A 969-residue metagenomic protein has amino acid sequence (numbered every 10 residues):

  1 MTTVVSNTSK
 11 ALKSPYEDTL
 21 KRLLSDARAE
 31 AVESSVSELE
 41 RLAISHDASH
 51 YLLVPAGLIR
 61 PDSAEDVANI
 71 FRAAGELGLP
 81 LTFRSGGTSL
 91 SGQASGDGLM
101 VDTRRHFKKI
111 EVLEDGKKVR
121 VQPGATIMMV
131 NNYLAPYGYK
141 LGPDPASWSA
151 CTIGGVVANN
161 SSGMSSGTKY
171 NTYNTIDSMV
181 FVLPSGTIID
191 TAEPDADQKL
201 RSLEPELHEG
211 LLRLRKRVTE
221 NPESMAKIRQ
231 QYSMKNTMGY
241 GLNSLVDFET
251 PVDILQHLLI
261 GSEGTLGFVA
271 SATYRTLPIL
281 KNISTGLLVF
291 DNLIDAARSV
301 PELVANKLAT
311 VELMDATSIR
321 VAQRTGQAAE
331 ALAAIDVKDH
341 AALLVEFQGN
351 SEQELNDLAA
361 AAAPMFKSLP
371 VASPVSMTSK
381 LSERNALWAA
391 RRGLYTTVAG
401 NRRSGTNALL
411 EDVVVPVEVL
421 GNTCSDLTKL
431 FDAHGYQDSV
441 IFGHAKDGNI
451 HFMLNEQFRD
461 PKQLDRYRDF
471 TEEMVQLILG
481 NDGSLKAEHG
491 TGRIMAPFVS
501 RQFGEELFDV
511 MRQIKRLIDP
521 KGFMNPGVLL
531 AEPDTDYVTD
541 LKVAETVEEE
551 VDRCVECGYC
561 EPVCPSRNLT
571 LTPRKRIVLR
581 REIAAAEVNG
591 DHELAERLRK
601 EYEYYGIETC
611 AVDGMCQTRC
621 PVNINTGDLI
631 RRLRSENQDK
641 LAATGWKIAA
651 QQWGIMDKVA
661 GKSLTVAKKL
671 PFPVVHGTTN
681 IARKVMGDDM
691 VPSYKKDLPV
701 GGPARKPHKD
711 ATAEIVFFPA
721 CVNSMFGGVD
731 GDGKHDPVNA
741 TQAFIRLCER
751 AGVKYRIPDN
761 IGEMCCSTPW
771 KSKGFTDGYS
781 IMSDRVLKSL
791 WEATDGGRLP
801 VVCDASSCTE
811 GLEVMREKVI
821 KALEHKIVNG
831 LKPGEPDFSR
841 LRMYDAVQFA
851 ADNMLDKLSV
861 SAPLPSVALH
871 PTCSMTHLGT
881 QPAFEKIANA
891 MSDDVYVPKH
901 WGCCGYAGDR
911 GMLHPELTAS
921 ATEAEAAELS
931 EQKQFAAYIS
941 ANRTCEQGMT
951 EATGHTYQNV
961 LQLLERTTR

Functional and structural regions predicted by a protein language model:
M1-R72, T88-K117, A146, T265 (+4 more regions): N-terminal flexible segment immediately upstream of the FAD-binding catalytic core in FAD-dependent oxidoreductases
S49-L81, T103-P145, S161-R213, P278-D291 (+1 more regions): N-terminal glycine-rich flavin-associated loop
V156-A158, S165-K169, I176-A389, R501: C-terminal substrate-binding/cap subdomain adjacent to the FAD-binding core in PCMH-type and related FAD-linked
A272, N306-S404, S439, G443-H444 (+4 more regions): Terminal amphipathic helices with adjacent charged low-complexity linkers/tails
V499-R501, D536-E556, G590-V612, H870: Ferredoxin-like iron-sulfur electron-transfer modules
D519, G627-R969: Iron-sulfur cluster-binding electron-transfer modules in prokaryotic oxidoreductases
F523-L529, Y559-E582, T609-E636, G811-V814 (+1 more regions): Iron-sulfur cluster-binding cysteine motifs and their immediate structural context in ferredoxin-like electron-transfer
L530, D536, R567-Y602, N623-A649 (+1 more regions): Non-heme iron-sulfur electron-transfer modules
